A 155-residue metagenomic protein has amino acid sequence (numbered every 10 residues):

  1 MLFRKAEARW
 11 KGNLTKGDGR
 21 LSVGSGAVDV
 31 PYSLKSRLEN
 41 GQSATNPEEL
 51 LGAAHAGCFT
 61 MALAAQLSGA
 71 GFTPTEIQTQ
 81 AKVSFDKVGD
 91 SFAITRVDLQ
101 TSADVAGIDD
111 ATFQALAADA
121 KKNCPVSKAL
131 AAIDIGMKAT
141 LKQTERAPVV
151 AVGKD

Functional and structural regions predicted by a protein language model:
M1-A53, T60-D155: Extended beta-strand/beta-hairpin segments
